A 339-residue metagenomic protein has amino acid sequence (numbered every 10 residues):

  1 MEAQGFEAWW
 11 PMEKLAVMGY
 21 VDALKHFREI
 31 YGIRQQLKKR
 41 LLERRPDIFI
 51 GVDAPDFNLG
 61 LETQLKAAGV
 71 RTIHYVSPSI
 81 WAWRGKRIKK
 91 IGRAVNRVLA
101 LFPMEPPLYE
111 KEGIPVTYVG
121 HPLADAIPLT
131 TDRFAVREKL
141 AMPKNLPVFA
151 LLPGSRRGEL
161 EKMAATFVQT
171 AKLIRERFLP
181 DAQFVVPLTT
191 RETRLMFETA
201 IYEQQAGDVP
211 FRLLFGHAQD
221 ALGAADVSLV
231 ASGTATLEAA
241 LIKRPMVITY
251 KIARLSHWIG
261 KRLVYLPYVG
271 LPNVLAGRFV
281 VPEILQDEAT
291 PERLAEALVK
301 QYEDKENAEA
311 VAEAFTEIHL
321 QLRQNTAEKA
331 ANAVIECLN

Functional and structural regions predicted by a protein language model:
M1-N339: Nucleotide-activated sugar donor-binding and catalytic core shared by glycosyltransferases and related lipid-linked
